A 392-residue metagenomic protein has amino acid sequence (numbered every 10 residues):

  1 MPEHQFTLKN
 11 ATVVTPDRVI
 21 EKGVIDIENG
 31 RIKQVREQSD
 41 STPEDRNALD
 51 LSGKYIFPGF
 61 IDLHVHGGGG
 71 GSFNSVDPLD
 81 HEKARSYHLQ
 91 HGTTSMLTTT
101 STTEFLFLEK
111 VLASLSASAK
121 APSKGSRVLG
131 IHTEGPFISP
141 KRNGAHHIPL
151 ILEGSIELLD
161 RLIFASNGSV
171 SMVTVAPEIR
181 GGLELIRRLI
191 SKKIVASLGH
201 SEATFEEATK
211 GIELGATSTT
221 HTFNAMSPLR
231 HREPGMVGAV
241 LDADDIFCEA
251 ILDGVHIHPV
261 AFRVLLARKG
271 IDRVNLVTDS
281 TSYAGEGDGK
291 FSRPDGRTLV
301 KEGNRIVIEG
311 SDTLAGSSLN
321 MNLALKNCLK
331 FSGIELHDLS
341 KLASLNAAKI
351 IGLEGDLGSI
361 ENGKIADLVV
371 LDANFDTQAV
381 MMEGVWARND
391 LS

Functional and structural regions predicted by a protein language model:
M1-P43, M381: N-terminal metal-binding scaffold of metallo-dependent hydrolase/deaminase domains
A11, K349, S359-S392: C-terminal cap of metal-dependent C-N hydrolases
L51-K110: Metal-associated gating/positioning segment near the N- to mid-region
D77-D80, V111-L115, I156-E157, H231-V237: Charged helix-capping and loop-helix junction motifs
R85-S169: Divalent-metal coordination cores built from histidine and acidic residues
T133, L189, T219, C328 (+1 more regions): Conserved, mostly hydrophobic/aromatic
D160, F164-G287: Active-site core of metal-dependent hydrolases
G235-A250, G254, L266-T278, A284-V370: His/Asp/Glu-enriched, well-ordered alpha-helical/loop segment that forms or immediately abuts the divalent-metal
